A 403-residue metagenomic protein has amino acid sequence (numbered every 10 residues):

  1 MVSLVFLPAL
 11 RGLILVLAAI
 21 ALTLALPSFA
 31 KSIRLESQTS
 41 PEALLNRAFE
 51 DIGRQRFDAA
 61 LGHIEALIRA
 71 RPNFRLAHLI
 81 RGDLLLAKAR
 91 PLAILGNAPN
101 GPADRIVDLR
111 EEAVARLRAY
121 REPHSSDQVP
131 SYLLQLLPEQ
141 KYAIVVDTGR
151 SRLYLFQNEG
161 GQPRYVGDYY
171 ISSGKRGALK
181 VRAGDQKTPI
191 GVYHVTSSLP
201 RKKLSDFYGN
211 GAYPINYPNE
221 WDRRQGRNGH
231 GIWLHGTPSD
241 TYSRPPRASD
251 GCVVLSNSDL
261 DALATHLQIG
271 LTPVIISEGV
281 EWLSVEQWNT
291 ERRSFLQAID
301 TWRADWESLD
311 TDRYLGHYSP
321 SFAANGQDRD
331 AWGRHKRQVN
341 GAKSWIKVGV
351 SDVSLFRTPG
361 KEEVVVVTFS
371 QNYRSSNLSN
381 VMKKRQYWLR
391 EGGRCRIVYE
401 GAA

Functional and structural regions predicted by a protein language model:
S37-A66, A70, T301-A304: Alpha-helical segment of the N-proximal tetratricopeptide repeat
R121-I232, P238-S243, K383: Gly/Pro-biased beta-strand-loop elements
S197-D300: Exported/periplasmic cell-wall-interacting domains
S308-S321, N325: Short, well-ordered alpha-helical segments enriched in acidic and aromatic residues
R337-R385: Surface-exposed, charged secondary-structure patches
L378-A403: Short beta-strand edge/turn micro-motifs at domain boundaries
